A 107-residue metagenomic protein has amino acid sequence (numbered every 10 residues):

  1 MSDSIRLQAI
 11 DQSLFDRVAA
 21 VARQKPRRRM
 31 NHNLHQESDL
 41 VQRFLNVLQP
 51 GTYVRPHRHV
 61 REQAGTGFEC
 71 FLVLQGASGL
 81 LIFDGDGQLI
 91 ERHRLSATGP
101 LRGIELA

Functional and structural regions predicted by a protein language model:
M1-L45, H93: A short, N-terminal "cap"/entry segment at the start of jelly-roll beta-barrel domains of the cupin/DSBH fold
R27-R28, L45-G65: Conserved short histidine dyad/triad with adjacent acidic residue
N31-H32, R43, F68, A77 (+1 more regions): Short, acidic/polar N-cap/turn motifs at the starts of alpha helices
L40, G65-T66: Short, small/polar residue-rich loop motifs at catalytic or cofactor-binding pockets
L45-V47, C70, G103-E105: Conserved hydrophobic/aromatic beta-strand scaffold that supports enzyme active sites
Q49, T66-G85: Glycine- and acidic-residue-biased ligand/ion/polar-headgroup-sensing regions
Y53-R55, V60-R61, G79, P100-A107: Histidine-centered metal-chelating micro-motifs
D84-A107: Short acidic-glycine-tyrosine-enriched beta hairpin
